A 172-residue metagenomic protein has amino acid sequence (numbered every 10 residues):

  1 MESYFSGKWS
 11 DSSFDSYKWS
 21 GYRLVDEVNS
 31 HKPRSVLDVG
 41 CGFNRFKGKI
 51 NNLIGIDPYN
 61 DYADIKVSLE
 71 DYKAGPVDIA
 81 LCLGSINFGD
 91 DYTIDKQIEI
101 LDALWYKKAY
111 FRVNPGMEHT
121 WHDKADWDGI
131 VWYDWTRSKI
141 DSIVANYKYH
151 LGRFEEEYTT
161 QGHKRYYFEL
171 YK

Functional and structural regions predicted by a protein language model:
M1-K73, A109-K172: Class I (Rossmann-like) S-adenosyl-L-methionine-dependent methyltransferase catalytic domain, capturing the SAM-binding
N51, D102-A103: Short, surface-exposed basic-aromatic patches at helix termini and helix-loop junctions that form
L81: A conserved beta-strand element that flanks and buttresses the S-adenosyl-L-methionine
S85: Hydrophobic adenine-recognition pocket in adenosine-nucleotide-binding enzymes
F88-L101: A short, conserved alpha-helix within the catalytic core of class I
W105-K107: A short helix->loop->beta-strand "cap" motif at the edges of active sites that frequently abuts
